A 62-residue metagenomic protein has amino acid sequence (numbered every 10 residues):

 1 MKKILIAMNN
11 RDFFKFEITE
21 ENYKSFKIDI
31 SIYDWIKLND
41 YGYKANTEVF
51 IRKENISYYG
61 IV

Functional and structural regions predicted by a protein language model:
M1, N22-S25, K44: Exposed regions on extracellular, virion, or secretory-pathway luminal proteins
K2-N10: A short beta-strand micro-motif
N9-F13, K44: Glycine-centered tight beta-turn/hairpin loop motif at sheet-sheet or coil-to-beta transitions
F14-I36: Short, flexible N-terminal segments of the mature chain
Y33-V62: Short, mixed-charge low-complexity intrinsically disordered segments
